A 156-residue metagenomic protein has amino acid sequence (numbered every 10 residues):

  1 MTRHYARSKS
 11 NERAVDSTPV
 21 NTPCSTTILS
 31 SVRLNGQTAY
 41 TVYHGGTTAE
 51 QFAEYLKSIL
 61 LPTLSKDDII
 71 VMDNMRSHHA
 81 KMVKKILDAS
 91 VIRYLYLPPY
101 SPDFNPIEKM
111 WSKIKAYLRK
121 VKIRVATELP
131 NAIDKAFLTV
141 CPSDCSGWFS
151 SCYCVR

Functional and structural regions predicted by a protein language model:
M1-K57, Y153-C154: Extended, low-complexity cationic-aromatic segments
E12-V20, S90-P106: RNase H-like polynucleotidyl transferase catalytic core
S30, L56, D73, L87 (+5 more regions): Mobile genetic element proteins and their domesticated derivatives, centered on retroelements and DNA transposons
T38, I107-R156: C-terminal anion-handling pockets and recognition modules
Q51-I69: Short, basic/hydrophobic alpha-helical segments
K66-H79, N105: Acidic/histidine-rich, metal-coordinating catalytic segments
D68-M72, Y96-P98, S150: Short beta-strand segments
A80-S90: Short, aromatic/basic amphipathic alpha-helical patches
